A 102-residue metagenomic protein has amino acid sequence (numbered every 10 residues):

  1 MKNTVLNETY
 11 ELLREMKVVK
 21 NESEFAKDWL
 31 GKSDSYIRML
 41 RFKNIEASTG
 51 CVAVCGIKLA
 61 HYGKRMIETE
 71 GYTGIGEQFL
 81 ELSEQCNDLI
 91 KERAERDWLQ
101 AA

Functional and structural regions predicted by a protein language model:
M1-K17: A short, Lys/Arg-rich alpha-helix, primarily the initiator
L12, E46-A47, V52-A53: Basic amphipathic recognition helices
E15, M39-K43, R65-E68: General structural signal for alpha-helix termini and helix-helix connectors
V19-N21: Residue-level signal for the short linker/turn that defines the boundary of a DNA-recognition helix
F25-A26: Short alpha-helical "recognition helix" segments of helix-turn-helix
W29-A47: Recognition helix of helix-turn-helix/homeodomain-like DNA-binding domains that insert into the DNA major groove
G50-I67: DNA major-groove recognition helix of helix-turn-helix/homeodomain DNA-binding modules
E68-A102: Helix-turn-helix/homeodomain-like alpha-helical modules used for DNA recognition and transcription-factor dimerization
